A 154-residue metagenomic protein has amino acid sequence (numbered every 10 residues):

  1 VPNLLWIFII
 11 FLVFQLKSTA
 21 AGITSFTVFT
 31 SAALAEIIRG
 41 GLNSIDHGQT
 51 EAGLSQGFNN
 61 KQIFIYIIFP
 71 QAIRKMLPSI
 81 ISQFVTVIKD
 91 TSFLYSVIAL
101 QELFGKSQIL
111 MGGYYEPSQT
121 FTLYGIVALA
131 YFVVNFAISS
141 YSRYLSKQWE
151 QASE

Functional and structural regions predicted by a protein language model:
V1-E154: Transmembrane alpha-helices and adjacent helix-loop boundaries
